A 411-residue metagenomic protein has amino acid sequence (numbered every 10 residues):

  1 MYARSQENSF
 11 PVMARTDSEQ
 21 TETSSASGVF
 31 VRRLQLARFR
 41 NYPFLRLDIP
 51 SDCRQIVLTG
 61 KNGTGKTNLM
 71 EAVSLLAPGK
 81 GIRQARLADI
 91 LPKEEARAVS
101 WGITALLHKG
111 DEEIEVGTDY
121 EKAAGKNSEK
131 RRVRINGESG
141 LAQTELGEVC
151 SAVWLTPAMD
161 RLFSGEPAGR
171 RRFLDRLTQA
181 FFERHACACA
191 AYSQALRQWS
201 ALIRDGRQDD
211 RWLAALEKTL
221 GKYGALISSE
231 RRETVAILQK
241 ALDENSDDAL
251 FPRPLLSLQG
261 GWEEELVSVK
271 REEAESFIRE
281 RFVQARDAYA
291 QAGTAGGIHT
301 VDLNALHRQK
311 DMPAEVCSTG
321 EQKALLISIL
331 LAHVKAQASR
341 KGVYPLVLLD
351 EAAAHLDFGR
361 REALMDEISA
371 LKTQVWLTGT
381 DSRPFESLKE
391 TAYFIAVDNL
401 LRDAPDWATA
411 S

Functional and structural regions predicted by a protein language model:
Y2, Q6, F10, A14-Q20 (+5 more regions): Conserved P-loop NTP-binding catalytic core
Y2-K61, R211-L346, H355-G359, A363-Q374 (+2 more regions): Conserved NTPase motor "head" modules and their coupling/switch loops across ABC/AAA+ ATPases, GTPases, and GHKL ATPases
N68-L69, F173, L364: Alpha1 helix immediately C-terminal to the Walker A/P-loop of P-loop NTPases, especially ABC transporter
L76, R176, A180, L202-D205 (+3 more regions): Conserved, well-folded catalytic cores of nucleic-acid-processing and energy-transducing macromolecular machines
P78-G169, D175-H185, K240-D243, A274 (+1 more regions): Nucleotide-state sensing region of NTPase/ATPase domains
R161, A168-A214, K218: Long, charged N-terminal accessory/stalk domains
D350-A352: Walker B catalytic acidic pair
T378-T380: H-loop/switch region of ABC-family ATPase nucleotide-binding domains
